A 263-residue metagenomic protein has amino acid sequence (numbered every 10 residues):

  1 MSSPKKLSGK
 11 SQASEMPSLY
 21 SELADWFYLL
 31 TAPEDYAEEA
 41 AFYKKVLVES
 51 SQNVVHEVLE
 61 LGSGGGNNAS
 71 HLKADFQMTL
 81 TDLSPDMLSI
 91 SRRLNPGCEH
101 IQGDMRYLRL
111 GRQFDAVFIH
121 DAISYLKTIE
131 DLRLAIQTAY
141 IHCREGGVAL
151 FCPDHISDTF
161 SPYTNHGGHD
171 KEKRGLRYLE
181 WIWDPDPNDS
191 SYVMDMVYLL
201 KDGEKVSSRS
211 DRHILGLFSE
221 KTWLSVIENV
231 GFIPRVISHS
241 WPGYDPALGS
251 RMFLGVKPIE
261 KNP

Functional and structural regions predicted by a protein language model:
S2-H56: Conserved class I S-adenosyl-L-methionine
L59, G64-L108: Class I SAM-dependent methyltransferase SAM/SAH-binding core
Q102-G103, P153, S238: Short loop/edge segments at beta-strand edges and connector loops that shape dinucleotide/nucleotide cofactor-binding
R106-V117: A short acidic, Gly/Pro-enriched loop at the edge of an enzyme's catalytic core that lines a small-molecule cofactor
D115-D131: A short SAM/SAH-binding and catalytic strip from SAM-dependent methyltransferases
R133-E145: A short glycine-rich, Lys/Arg-flanked "PGG" loop and its adjoining helix->strand segment in the class I
L150-K221: SAM-dependent methyltransferase
I214-P263: C-terminal lobe and adjacent flexible extensions of AdoMet/dcAdoMet transferase-like proteins
